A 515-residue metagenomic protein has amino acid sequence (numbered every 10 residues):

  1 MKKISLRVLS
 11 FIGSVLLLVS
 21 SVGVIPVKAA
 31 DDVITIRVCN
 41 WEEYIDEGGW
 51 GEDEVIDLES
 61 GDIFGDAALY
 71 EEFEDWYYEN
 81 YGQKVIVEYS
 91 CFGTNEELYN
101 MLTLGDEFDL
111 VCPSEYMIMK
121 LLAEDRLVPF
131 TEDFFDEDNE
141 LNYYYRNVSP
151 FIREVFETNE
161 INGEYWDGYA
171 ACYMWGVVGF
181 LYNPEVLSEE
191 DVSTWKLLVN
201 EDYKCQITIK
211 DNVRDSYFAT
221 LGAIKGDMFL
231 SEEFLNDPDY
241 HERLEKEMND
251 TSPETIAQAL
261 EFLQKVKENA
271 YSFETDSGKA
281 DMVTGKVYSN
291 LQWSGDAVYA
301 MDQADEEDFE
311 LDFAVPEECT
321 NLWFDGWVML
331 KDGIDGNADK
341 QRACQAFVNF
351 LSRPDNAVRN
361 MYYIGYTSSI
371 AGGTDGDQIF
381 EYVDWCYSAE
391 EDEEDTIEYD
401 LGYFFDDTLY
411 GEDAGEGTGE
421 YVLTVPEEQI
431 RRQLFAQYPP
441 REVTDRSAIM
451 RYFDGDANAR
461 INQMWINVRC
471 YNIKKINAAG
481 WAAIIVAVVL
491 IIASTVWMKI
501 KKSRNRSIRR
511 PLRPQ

Functional and structural regions predicted by a protein language model:
V19-D32, W497-S503: Sec-dependent signal peptide cleavage junction
D31-K120, E124: Early extracytoplasmic/lumenal segment of secretory-pathway proteins
K84, S90-Y99, Y116-W175, E189-K196: Hinge/lid segment of periplasmic solute-binding proteins
L121-F130, E164-D167, D227, A300-V315 (+1 more regions): Ligand-binding "clamshell"
D136-Y143, L260-Q264, E307-K331: Periplasmic-binding protein-like
I209, S216, T220, M228-D312: Ligand-binding pocket segment of bilobal, Venus flytrap-like solute-binding proteins
M329-Y438, L490: Mature extracytoplasmic/periplasmic domains
D407-P514: Conserved C-terminal helix/tail region of periplasmic/extracytoplasmic solute-binding proteins
